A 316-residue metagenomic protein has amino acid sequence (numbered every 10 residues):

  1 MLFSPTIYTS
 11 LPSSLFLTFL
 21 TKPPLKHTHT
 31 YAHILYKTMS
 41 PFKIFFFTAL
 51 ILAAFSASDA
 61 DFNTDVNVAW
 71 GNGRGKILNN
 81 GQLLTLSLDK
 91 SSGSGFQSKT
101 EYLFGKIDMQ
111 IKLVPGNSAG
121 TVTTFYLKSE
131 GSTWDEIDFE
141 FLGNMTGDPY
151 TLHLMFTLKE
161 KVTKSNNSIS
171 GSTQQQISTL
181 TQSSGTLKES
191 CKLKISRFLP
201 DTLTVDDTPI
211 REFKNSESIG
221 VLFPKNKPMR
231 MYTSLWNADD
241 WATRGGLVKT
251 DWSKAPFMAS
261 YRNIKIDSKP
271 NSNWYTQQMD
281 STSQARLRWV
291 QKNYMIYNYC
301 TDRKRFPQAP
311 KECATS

Functional and structural regions predicted by a protein language model:
M1-L50, S56: Classical eukaryotic N-terminal signal peptides for Sec-dependent ER targeting/secretion, especially the positively
S40-S316: GH16 jelly-roll
